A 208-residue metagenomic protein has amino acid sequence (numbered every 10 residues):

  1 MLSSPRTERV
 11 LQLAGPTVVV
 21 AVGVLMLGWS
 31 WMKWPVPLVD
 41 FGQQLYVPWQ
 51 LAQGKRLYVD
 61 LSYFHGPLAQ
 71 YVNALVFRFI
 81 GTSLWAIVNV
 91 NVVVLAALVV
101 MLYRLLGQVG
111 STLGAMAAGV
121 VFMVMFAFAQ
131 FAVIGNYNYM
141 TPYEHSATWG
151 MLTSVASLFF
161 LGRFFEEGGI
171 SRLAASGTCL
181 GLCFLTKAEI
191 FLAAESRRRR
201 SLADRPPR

Functional and structural regions predicted by a protein language model:
M1-G28: Start-transfer (signal-anchor) and selected internal transmembrane alpha helices of multi-pass inner/ER membrane
L2-P5, A193-R208: Perimembrane helix-loop-helix junctions
M32-V47, L57-V72, T82-W85: Extracytoplasmic catalytic/substrate-binding loops of multi-pass membrane glycan-assembly enzymes
P67, Y71, G81-V100, G119 (+1 more regions): Loop-to-helix entry region of an early transmembrane alpha helix in multi-pass inner-membrane enzymes
L84, L98, V120-T153, F160 (+2 more regions): Aromatic- and kink-enriched transmembrane "portal" helix at the membrane-lumen/periplasm boundary that abuts
N89-A118, M123-F128, A156-F160: Transmembrane-helix motifs of polytopic, lipid-linked glycan transferases
W149-A175, L202-P207: Membrane-interface transmembrane helices that cradle and orient dolichyl/undecaprenyl
R172-A188, A194-R199: Membrane-interface alpha helices of multi-pass inner-membrane proteins
